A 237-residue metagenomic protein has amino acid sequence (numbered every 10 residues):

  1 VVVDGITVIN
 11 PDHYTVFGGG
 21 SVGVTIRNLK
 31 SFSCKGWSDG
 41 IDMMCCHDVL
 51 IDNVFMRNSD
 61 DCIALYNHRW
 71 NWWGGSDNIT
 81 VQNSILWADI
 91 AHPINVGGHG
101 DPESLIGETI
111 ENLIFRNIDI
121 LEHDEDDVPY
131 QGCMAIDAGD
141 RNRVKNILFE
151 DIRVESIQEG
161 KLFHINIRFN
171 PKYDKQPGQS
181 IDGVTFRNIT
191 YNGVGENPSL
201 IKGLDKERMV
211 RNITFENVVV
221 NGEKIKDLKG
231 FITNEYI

Functional and structural regions predicted by a protein language model:
V1-I237: Extracellular/periplasmic carbohydrate-active domains that bind, remodel, or depolymerize complex polysaccharides
